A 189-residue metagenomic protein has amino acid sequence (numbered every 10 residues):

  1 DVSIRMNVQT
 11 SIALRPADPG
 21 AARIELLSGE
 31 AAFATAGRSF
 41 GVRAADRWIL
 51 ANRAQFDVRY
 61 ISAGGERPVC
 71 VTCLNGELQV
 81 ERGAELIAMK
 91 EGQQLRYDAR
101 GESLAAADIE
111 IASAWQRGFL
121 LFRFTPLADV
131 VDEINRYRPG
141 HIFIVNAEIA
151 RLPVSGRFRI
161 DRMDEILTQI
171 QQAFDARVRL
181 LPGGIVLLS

Functional and structural regions predicted by a protein language model:
V2-S189: A residue-level detector for the "anchor" residue at the start of short, highly conserved motifs
